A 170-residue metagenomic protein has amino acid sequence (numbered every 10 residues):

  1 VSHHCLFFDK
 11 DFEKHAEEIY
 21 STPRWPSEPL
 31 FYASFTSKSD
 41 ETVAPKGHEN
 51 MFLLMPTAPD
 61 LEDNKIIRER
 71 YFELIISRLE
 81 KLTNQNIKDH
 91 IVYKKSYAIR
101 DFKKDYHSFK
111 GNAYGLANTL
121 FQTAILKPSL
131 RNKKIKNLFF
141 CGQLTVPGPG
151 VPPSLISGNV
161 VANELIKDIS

Functional and structural regions predicted by a protein language model:
V1-A44: Mid-domain catalytic core of redox enzymes that form a hydrophobic substrate pocket/lid adjacent to a catalytic redox
V1-H4, I87-I91, S170: Acidic/polar loop patches that form or flank catalytic/metal-binding clefts of enzymes that bind anionic ligands
P26-Y32, Q85-P147: A glycine-rich dinucleotide-binding beta-alpha-beta segment and adjacent secondary-structure elements that constitute
S37, T57, G142-T145: Short, flexible loop/turn elements at secondary-structure junctions
H48, I67-R78, Y114-S170: C-terminal structured subdomain/cap of oxidoreductase catalytic cores
P56-D63: Amphipathic alpha-helix from the class-I
E80, N84: C-terminal substrate/ligand-recognition segments
